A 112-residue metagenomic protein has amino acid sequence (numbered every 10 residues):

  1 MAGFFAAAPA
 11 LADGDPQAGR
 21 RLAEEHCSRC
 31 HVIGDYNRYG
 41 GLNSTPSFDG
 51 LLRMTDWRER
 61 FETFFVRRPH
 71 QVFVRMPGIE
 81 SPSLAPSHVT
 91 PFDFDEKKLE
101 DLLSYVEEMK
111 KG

Functional and structural regions predicted by a protein language model:
A6-L22: Electrostatic cytochrome c docking/interface patches
R20, D35-V66: Gly/Gly-Pro-rich "capping" loops immediately C-terminal to redox-active cysteine motifs in periplasmic/lumenal
E24-G34, L102: The canonical Cys-X-X-Cys-His
L42-L51, V66-L99: Axial heme c-ligation environment in periplasmic c-type cytochrome domains
K111-G112: Short, solvent-exposed mixed-charge patches
